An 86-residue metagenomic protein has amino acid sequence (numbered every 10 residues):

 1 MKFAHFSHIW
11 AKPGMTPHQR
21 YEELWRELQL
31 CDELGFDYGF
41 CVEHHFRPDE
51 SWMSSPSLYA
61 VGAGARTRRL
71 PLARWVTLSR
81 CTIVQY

Functional and structural regions predicted by a protein language model:
M1-R66, L70-A73: N-terminal beta1-alpha1-beta2 module of alpha/beta enzyme domains
Q19-E23, R80-Y86: Glycine-rich anion/phosphate-binding loops
A73-C81: Conserved strand-turn element in the central/C-terminal portion of the radical SAM core barrel that lines
